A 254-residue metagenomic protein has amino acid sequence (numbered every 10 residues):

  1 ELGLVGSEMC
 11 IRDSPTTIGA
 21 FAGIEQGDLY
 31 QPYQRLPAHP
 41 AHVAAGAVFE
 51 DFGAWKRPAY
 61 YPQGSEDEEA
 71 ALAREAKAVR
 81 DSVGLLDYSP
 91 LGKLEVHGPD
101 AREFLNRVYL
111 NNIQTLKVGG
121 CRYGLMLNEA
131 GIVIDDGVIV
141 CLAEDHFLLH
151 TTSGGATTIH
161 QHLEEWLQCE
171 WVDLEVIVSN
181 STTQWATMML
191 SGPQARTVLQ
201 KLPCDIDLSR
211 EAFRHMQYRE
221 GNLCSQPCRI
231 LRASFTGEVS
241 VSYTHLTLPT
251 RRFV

Functional and structural regions predicted by a protein language model:
E1-G6, I11, H245-V254: Single conserved hydrophobic/aromatic residue that forms the stacking wall/gate of nucleotide- or nucleobase-binding
L2, K93, T187-M188: A residue-level structural signature of the nucleotidyltransferase/glycosyltransferase Rossmann-like core
E8, R12-L127, I132-I134: Acidic, proline/glycine-enriched N-terminal capping motif
Y60, E66, G84, L91 (+8 more regions): Short capping/connector residues at structural and topological boundaries
V138-S242, L246, R251: Acidic, low-complexity central loop/insert segments
